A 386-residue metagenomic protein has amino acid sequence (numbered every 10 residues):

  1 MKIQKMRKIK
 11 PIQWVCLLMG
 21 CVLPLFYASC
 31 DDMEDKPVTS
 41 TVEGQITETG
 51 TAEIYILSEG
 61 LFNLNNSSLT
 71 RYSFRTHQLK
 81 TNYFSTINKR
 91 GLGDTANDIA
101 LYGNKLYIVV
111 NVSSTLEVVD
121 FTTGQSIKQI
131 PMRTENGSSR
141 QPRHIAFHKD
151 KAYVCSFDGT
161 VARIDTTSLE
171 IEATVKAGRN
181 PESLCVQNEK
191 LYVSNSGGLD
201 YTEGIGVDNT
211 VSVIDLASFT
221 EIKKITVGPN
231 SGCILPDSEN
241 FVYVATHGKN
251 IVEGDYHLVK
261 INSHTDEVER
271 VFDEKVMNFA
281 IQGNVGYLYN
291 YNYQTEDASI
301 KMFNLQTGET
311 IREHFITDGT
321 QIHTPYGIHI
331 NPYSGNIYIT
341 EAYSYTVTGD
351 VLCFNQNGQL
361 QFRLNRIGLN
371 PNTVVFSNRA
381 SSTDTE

Functional and structural regions predicted by a protein language model:
I3-L17: Bacterial N-terminal signal peptides that target proteins for export
V22: Active-site diphosphate/adenylate-binding microenvironment
L25-S29: C-terminal motif of bacterial Sec signal peptides marking the signal peptidase cleavage site
D31-E386: Predominantly soluble domains enriched in secretory-pathway, periplasmic, or organellar proteins
